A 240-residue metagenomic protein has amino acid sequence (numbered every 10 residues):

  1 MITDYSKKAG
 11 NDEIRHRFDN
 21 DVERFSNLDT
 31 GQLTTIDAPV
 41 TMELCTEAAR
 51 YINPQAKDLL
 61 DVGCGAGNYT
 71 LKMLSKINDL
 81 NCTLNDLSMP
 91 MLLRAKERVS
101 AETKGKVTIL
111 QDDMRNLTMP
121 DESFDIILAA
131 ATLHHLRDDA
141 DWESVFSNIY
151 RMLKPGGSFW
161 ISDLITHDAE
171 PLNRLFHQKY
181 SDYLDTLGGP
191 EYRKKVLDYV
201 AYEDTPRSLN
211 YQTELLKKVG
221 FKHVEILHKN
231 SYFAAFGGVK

Functional and structural regions predicted by a protein language model:
M1-N53, K72: Conserved class I S-adenosyl-L-methionine
D58-N116: Class I SAM-dependent methyltransferase SAM/SAH-binding core
M119-I127: A short acidic, Gly/Pro-enriched loop at the edge of an enzyme's catalytic core that lines a small-molecule cofactor
A129-L133, I161: A short beta-strand submotif of the Rossmann-like class I SAM-dependent methyltransferase core that lines
H134-D138: A short His-aromatic
E143-P155: A short glycine-rich, Lys/Arg-flanked "PGG" loop and its adjoining helix->strand segment in the class I
S162-V219: C-terminal alpha-helical "lid/dimerization" subdomain adjacent to the S-adenosyl-L-methionine
K217-K240: Core SAM-dependent methyltransferase catalytic element
